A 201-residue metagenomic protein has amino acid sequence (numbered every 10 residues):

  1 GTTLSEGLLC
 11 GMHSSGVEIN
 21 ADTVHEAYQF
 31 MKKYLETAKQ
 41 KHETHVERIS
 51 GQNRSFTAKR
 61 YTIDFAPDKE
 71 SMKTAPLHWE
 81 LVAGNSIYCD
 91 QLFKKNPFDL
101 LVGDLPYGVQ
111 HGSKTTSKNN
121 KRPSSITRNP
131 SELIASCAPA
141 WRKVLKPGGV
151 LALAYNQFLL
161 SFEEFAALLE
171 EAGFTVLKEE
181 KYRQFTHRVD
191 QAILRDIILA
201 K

Functional and structural regions predicted by a protein language model:
G1-K201: Class I S-adenosyl-L-methionine-dependent methyltransferase catalytic core
